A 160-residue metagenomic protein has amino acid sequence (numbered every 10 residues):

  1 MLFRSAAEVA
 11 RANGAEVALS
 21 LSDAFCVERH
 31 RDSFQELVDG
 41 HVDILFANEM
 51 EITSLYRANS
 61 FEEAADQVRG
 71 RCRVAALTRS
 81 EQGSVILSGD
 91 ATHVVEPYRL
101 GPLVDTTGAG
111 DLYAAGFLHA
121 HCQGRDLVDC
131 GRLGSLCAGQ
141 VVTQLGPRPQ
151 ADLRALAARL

Functional and structural regions predicted by a protein language model:
M1-D66, Q82-S84: Conserved beta-alpha-beta core of the PfkB/ribokinase-like small-molecule kinase fold
E8-A12, D32, E36, N59-L160: Conserved phosphate-binding/catalytic region of the ribokinase-like
